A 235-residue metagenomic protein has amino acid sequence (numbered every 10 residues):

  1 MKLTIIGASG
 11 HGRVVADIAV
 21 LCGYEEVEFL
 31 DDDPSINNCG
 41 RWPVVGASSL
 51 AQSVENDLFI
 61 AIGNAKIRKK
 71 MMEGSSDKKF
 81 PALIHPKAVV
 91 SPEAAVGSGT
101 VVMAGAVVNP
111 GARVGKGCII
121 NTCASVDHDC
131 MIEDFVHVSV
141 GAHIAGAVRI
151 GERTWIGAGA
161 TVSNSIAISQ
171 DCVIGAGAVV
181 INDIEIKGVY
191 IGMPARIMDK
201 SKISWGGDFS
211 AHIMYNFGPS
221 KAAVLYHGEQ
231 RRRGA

Functional and structural regions predicted by a protein language model:
M1-G40, V45-S48, Q52: Hydrophobic, well-ordered beta-alpha structural blocks that scaffold small-molecule cofactor pockets
G7, L58, F80, D127-H128: Generic structural signal for conserved hydrophobic packing positions in ordered secondary structure
H11, G63-K66, R196: Short glycine-rich anion-binding loops that position phosphate/pyrophosphate groups of nucleotides and phosphorylated
A16-A19, K70-G74, V114, E185-I186 (+1 more regions): Short amphipathic alpha-helical segments
V27, N56-D57, S98, E152: Conserved acidic residues
P34-V89: Phosphate-bearing ligand-interacting subdomains that bind or position ATP/ADP/UDP/GDP/NAD(P) or nucleotide-linked
L83-M198: Structural signal for interior beta-strand "rungs" in well-ordered beta-sheet cores of soluble enzyme domains
D171-A235: Long hydrophobic alpha-helical segments typical of transmembrane helices together with their membrane-interfacial
